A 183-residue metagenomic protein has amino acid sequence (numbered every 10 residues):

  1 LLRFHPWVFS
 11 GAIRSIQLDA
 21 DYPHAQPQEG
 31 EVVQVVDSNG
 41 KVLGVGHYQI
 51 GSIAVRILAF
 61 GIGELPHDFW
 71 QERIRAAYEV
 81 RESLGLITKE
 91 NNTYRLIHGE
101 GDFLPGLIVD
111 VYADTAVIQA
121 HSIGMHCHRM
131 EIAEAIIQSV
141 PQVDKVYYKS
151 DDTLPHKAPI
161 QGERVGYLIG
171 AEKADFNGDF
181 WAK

Functional and structural regions predicted by a protein language model:
L1-A113, A171, N177-D179: Non-catalytic accessory regions of SAM-dependent methyltransferases
V32-V33, T115-V117, D144-V146: Structural motif
H47, H121, D151: Surface loops and adjacent helix of pleckstrin homology
P66-R73, G124, H128-I132: Short amphipathic alpha-helical segments
I97-D110, H126-K183: Non-catalytic substrate-recognition/targeting regions of SAM-dependent transferases
A113-M125: A short interface-forming secondary-structure element
